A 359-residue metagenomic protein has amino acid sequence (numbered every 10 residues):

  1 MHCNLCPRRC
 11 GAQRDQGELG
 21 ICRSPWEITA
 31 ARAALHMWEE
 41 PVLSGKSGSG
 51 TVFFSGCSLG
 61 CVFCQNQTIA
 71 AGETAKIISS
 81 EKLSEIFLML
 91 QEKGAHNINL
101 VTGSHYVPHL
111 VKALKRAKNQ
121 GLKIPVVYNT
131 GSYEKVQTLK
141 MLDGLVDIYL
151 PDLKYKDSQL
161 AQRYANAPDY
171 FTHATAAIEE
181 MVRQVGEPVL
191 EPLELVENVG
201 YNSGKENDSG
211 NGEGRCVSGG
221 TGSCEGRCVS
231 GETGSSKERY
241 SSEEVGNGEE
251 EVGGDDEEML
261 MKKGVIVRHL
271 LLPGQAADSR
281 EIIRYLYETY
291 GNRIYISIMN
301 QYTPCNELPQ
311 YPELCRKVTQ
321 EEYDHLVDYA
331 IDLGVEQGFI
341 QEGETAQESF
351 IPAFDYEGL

Functional and structural regions predicted by a protein language model:
M1-L19, S24, E187-G231, G248-L359: Auxiliary Fe-S-binding modules of radical SAM enzymes
C22-G144, I148, S158, E194-V196 (+5 more regions): Conserved Radical SAM active-site core
G50, I98, V126-Y128, Y149-P151 (+3 more regions): Hydrophobic faces of well-ordered beta-strands that scaffold small-molecule active sites in alpha/beta enzyme cores
A70, V107, S132-K135, L153-F171 (+3 more regions): Conserved radical SAM core fold
L83, L110, A174, I178 (+3 more regions): Aromatic/hydrophobic pocket-lining residues that form the small-molecule binding cavity in soluble enzyme cores
L114-P125, A176-Q184, Q320-L326: Alpha-helix-loop-beta-strand connector modules within alpha/beta enzyme cores
D143-S158, R293-Y302: Non-cysteine beta-strand/loop elements that form the S-adenosyl-L-methionine
Q162-E197, D256: Anionic-ligand binding region
